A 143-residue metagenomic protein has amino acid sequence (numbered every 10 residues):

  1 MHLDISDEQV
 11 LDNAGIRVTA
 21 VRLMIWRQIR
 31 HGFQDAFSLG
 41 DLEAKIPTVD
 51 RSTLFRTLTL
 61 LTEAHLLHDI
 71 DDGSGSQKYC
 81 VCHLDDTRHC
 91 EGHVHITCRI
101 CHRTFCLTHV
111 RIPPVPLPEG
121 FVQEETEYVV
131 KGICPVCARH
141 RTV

Functional and structural regions predicted by a protein language model:
M1-W26: Short alpha-helical segments that sit at the start of domains
I16, R30-D35: Short helix-capping/hinge SLiMs at alpha-helix to coil transitions
D41-K45: A short acidic, leucine-rich amphipathic alpha-helix
V49-D50: Short coil turns linking two alpha-helices in DNA-binding domains
L54-H65: Basic amphipathic alpha-helical segments that dock to polyanions
A64-V143: Non-DNA-binding regulatory cores of transcription-related proteins, predominantly C-terminal effector-binding
